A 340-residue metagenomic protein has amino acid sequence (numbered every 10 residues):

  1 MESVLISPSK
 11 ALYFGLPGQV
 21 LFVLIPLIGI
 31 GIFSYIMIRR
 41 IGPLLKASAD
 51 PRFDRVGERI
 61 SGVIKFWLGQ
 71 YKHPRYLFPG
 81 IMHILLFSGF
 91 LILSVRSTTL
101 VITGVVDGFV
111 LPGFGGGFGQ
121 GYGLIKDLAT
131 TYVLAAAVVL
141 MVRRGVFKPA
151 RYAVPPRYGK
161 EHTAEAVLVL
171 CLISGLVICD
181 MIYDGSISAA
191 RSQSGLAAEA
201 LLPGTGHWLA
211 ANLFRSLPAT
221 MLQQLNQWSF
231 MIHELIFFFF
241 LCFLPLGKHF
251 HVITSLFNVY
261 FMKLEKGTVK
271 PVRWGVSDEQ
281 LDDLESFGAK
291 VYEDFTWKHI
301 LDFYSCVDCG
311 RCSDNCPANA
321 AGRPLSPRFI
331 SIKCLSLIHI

Functional and structural regions predicted by a protein language model:
E2-A289, I332: Membrane-embedded alpha-helical bundles of multi-pass integral membrane proteins
D50, P79-I84, I300-F303, A318-A321: Conserved short loop/turn motifs at secondary-structure junctions
L222-Q224, K290-L301: Active-site-adjacent structural elements in folded domains
M231, E293-T296, C306-V307: Short helix-capping and inter-helix turn/linker motifs at the boundaries of alpha-helical repeat units
I300-S313: Residues immediately within or flanking Cys/His clusters that coordinate Zn2+ in small zinc-binding modules
R311-L335: Iron-sulfur cluster-binding cysteine motifs and their immediate structural context in ferredoxin-like electron-transfer
I338-I340: Conserved small/polar residues in nucleotide/adenosyl-binding loops
